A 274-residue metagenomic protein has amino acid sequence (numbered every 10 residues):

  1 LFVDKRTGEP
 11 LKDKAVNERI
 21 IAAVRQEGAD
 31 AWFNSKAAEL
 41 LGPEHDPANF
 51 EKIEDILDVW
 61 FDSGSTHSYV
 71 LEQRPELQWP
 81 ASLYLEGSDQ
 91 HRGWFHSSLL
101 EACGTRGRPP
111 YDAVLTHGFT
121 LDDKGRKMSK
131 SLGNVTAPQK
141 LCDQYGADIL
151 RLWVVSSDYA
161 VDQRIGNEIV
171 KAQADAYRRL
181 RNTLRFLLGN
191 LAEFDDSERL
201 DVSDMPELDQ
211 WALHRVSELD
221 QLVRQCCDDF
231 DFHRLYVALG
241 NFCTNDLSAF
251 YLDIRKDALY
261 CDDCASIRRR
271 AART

Functional and structural regions predicted by a protein language model:
L1-F194, A212-R255, L259: Structured secondary-structure scaffolds
G118-K127, V202-Q210, R268-R273: Short, mixed-charge aromatic SLiMs
K171-Q173, D262-T274: Short secondary-structure subsegments characteristic of cysteine-rich extracellular domains
R199-D209, L219-R224, D263: Short His/Asp/Glu-rich catalytic/ion-coordination signatures at enzyme active sites or charged loops
